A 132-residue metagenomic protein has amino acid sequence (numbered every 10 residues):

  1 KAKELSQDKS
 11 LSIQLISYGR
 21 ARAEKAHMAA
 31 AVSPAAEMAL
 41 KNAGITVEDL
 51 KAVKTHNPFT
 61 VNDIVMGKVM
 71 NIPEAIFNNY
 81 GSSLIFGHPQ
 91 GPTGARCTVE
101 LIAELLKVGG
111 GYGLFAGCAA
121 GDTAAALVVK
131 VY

Functional and structural regions predicted by a protein language model:
K1-Y132: Claisen-condensing/thiolase-fold acyl-transfer catalytic domains that form or cleave C-C bonds in fatty acid
